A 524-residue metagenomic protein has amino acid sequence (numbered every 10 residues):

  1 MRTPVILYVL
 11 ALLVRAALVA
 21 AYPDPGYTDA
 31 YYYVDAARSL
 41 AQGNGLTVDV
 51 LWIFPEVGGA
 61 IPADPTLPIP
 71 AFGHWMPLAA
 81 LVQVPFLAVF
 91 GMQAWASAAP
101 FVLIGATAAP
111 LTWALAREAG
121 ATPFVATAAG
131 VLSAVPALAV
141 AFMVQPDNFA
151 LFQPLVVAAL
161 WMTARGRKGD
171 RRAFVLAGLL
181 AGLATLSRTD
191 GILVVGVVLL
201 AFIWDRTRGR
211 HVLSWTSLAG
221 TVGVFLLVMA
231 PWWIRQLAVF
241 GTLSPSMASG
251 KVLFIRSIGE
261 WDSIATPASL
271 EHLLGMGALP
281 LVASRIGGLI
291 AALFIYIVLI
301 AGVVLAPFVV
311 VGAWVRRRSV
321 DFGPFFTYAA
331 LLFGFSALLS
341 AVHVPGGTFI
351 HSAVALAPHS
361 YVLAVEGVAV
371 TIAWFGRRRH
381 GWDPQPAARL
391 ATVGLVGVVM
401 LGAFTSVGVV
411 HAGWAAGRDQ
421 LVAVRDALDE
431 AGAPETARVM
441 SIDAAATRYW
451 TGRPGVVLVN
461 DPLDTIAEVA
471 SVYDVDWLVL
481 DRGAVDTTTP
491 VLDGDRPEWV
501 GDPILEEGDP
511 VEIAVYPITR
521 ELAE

Functional and structural regions predicted by a protein language model:
M1-R2, E118, D170-R171, R206-G220 (+4 more regions): Membrane-interface helix-loop-helix junctions at transmembrane boundaries of multi-pass membrane enzymes, predominantly
P4, A99-G120, V157-A158: Transmembrane-helix motifs of polytopic, lipid-linked glycan transferases
V5-V9, T127, L179, G196-L199 (+2 more regions): Signature aromatic-anchored transmembrane alpha helix within multi-pass, membrane-resident enzymes that catalyze glycan
V14, T216-F308: Membrane-lumen/periplasm interface segments of specific transmembrane helices in polyprenyl phosphate-linked
T28-Y31, A96-I104, A128-A158, T163 (+3 more regions): Multi-pass, polyprenyl lipid-linked donor-dependent membrane glycosyltransferases
M143, F149, A184-S187, L193 (+3 more regions): Hydrophobic/aromatic-rich transmembrane helices and adjacent perimembrane loops
K168-D170, F174, V194-L226, W233-I234: Perimembrane helix-loop-helix junctions
V282-F333, G367-V370, G376: Hydrophobic, aromatic-rich transmembrane alpha-helices and their immediate juxtamembrane boundary segments
